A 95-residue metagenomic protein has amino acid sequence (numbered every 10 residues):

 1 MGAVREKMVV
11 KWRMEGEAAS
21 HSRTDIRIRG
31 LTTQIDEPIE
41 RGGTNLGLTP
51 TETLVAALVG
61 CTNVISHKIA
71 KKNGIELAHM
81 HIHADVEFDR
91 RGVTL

Functional and structural regions predicted by a protein language model:
M1-A56, S66-L95: Extended beta-strand/beta-hairpin segments
L58-T62: Alpha-helical metal-binding/catalytic segments enriched in His/Glu/Asp
